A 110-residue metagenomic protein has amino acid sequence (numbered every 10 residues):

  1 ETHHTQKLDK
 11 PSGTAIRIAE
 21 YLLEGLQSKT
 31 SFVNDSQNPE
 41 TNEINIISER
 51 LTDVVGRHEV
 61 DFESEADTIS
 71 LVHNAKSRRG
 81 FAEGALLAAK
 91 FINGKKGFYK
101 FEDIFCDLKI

Functional and structural regions predicted by a protein language model:
E1-I110: C-terminal substrate-binding/catalytic lobe of Rossmann-fold NAD(P)-dependent oxidoreductases
